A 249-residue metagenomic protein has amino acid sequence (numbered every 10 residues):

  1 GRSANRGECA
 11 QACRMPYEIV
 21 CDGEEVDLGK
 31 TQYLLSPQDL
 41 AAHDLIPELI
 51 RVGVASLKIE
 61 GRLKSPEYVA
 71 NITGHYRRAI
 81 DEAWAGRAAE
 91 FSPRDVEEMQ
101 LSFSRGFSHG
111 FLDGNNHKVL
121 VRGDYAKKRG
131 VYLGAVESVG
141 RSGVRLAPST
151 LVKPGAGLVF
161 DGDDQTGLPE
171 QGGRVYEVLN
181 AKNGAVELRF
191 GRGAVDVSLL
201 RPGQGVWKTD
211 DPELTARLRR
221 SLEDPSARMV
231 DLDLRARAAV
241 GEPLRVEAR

Functional and structural regions predicted by a protein language model:
G1-R249: Surface-exposed amphipathic alpha-helical tracts and adjacent flexible/coil segments at the periphery of soluble enzymes
